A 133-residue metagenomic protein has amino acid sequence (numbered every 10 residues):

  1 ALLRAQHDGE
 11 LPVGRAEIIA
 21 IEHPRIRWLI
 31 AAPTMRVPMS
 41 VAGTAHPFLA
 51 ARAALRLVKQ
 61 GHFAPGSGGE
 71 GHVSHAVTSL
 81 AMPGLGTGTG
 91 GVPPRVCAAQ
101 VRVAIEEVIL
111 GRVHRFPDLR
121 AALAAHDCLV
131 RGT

Functional and structural regions predicted by a protein language model:
A1-T133: Macrodomain-like recognition of ADP-ribose-binding/processing modules
